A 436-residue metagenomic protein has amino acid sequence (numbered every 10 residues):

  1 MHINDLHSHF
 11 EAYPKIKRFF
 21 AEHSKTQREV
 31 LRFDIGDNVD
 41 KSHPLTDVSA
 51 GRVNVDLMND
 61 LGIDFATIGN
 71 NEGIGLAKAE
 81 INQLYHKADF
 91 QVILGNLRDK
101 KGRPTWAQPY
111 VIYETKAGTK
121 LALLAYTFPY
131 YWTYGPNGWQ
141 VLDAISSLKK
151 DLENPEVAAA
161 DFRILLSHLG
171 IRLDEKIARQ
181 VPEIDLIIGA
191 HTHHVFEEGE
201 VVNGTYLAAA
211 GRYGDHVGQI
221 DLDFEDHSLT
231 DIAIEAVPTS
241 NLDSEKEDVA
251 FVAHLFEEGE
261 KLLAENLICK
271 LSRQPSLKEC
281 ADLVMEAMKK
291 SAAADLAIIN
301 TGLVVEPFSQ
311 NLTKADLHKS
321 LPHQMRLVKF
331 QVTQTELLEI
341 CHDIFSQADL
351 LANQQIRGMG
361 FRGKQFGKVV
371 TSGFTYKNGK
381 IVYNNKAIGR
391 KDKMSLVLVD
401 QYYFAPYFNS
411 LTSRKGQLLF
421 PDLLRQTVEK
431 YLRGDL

Functional and structural regions predicted by a protein language model:
M1-T239, L277-D282, A287: Acidic, metal/ion-coordinating pockets
F10-A12, F308-L436: Feature captures C-terminal
F19-E22, N154, E286-S291, I340-Q347 (+1 more regions): Structured segments of extracytoplasmic/periplasmic soluble domains in secreted or envelope-associated proteins
F33-G36, G189-H191, I299-G302, Q355 (+1 more regions): A generic structural motif
A66, L296, M394-L396: Hydrophobic beta-strand segments of well-ordered beta-sheets in folded domains
W132-P136, Q219, N241-V249, F308-S309 (+1 more regions): A short, polar/proline- and glycine-enriched secondary-structure boundary/capping micro-motif
S167-H168, T301, L398-Q401: Structural motif
E225-T313, L317-S320, L432-L436: A short C-terminal boundary segment appended to hydrolase-like catalytic domains
